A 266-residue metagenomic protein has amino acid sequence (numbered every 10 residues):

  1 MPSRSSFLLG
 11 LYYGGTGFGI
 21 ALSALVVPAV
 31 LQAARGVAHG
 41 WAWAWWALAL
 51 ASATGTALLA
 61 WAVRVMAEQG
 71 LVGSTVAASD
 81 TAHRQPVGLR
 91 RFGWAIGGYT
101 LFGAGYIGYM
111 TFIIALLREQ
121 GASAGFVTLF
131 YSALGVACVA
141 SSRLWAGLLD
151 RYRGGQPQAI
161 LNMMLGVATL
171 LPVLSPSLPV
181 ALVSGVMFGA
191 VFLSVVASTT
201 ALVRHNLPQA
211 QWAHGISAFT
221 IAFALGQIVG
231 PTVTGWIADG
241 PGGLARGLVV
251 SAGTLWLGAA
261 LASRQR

Functional and structural regions predicted by a protein language model:
M1, S194-L207: Intracellular juxtamembrane helix-capping segments at the cytosolic ends of symmetry-related transmembrane helices
M1-G14: Cytoplasmic helix-loop-helix junction between adjacent transmembrane helices in 12-TM secondary transporters
P28, A49-G73, L261-Q265: C-terminal membrane-cytosol helix-exit motif in multi-pass small-molecule transporters
Q32-A49, W236-T254: A membrane-interface helix-boundary motif in multi-pass transporters
R91-S132, C138-V139: Extracytoplasmic gate region of multi-pass secondary transporters
S141-R153, A238-D239: Helix-to-loop junctions at the C-terminal end of transmembrane segments in multipass secondary transporters
Q156-L170: Structural signature of the two symmetry-related core transmembrane helices
N206-P241: A late C-terminal transmembrane helix in Major Facilitator Superfamily
